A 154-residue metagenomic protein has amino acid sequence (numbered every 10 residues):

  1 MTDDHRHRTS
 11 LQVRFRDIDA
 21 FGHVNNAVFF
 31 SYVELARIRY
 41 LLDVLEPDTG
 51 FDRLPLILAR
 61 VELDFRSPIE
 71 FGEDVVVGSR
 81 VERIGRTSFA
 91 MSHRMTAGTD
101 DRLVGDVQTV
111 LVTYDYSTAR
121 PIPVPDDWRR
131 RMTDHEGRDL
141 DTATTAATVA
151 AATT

Functional and structural regions predicted by a protein language model:
M1-R39, A151-T154: Catalytic strand-loop segment that frames the active site of acyl-thioester-processing enzymes
T2-D4, E34, L41-F51, S92: Binding-site signature for planar aromatic cofactors or substrates
D3-T9, F65-F71, E82-T154: HotDog/MaoC-like acyl-thioester-processing domains
I18-F21, P55, T87: A short, glycine- and basic residue-enriched loop/turn that sits immediately adjacent to a domain's principal
D52-E73: Small beta-barrel nucleic-acid-binding modules, principally OB-folds
